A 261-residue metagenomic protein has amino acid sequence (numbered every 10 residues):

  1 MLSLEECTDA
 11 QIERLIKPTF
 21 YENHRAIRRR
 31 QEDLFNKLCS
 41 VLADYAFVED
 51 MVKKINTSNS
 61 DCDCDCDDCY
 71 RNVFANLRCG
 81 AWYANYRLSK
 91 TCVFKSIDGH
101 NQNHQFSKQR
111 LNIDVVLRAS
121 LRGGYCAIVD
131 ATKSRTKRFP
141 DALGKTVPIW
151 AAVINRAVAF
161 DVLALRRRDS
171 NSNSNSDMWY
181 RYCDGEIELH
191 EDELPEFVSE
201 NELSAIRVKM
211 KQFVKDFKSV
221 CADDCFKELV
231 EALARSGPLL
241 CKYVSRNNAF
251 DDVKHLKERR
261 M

Functional and structural regions predicted by a protein language model:
M1-M261: Non-catalytic regulatory/accessory regions that flank a structured catalytic core
